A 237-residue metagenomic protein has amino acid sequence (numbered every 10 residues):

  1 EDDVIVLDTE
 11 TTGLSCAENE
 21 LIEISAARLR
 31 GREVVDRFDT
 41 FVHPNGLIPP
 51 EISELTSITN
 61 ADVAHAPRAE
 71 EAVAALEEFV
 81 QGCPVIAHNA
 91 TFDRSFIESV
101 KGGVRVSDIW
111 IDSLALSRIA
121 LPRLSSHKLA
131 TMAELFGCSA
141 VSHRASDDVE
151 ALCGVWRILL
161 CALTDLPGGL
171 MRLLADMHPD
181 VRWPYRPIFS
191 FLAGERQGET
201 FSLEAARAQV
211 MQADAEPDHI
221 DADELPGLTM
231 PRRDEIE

Functional and structural regions predicted by a protein language model:
E1-I109, P122-H143: Conserved non-catalytic scaffold segment of RNase H-like nuclease domains
L7, I111-S113, C153: Short beta-strands and strand-loop turn motifs
E77, R118, E134, G154-R157: A broadly conserved amphipathic alpha-helix scaffold signal in soluble, globular proteins
S95, L114-A115, E150: Active-site phosphate/pyrophosphate-handling residues
S107-S117: Short, acidic/small-residue loops that bind anionic groups at enzyme active sites
S146-L159: Acidic, divalent-metal-coordinating active-site segment for phosphoryl/phosphodiester hydrolysis, typified by short
R157-E237: Acidic two-metal-ion nuclease catalytic site recognized across multiple nuclease folds, prominently DnaQ/RNase D-T
